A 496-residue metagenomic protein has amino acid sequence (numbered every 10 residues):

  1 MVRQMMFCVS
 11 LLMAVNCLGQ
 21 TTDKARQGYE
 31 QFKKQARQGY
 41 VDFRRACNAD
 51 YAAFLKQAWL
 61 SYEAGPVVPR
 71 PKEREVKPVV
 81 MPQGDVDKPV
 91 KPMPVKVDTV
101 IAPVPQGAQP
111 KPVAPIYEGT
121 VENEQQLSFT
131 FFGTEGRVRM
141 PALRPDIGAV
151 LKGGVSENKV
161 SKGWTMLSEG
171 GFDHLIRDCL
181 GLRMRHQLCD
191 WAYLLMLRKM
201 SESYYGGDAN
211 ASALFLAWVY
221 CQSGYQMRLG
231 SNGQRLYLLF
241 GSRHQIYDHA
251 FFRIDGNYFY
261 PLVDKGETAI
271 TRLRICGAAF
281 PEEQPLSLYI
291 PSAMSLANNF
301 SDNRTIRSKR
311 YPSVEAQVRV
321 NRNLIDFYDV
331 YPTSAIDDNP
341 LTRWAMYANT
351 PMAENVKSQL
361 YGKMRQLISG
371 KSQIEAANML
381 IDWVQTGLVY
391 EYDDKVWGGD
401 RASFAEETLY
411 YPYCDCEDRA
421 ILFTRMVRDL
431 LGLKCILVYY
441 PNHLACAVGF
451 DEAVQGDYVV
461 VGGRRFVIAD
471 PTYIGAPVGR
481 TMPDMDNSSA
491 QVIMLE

Functional and structural regions predicted by a protein language model:
M1-M6: Positively charged n-region of N-terminal signal peptides that target proteins for export
A14-V15: N-terminal signal peptide c-region/cleavage motif recognized by signal peptidases
G19-Q20: Boundary of Sec targeting at the N-terminus
E30-K33, Q38-S223: Long, contiguous, compositionally biased segments that the model treats as domain-scale units
P145-D146, G153-M196, A345-Y411, T472: Secondary-structure boundary elements
K199, G207, A211, F215-R365: Extended, non-transmembrane interaction/recognition domains
E202-L216, E391-D451: Active-site neighborhood of thiol-dependent amide/isopeptide-bond enzymes
S223, M227-G256, M364, I368-K371 (+1 more regions): Hydrophobic/aromatic-rich core segments of domains that either
